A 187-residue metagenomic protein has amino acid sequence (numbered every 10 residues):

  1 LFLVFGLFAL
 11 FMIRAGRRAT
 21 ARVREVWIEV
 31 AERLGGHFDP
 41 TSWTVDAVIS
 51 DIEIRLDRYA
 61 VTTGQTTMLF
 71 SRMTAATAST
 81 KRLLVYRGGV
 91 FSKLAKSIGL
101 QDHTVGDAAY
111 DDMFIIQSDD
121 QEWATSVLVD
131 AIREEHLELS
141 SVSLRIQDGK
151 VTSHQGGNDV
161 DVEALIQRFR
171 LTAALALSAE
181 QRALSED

Functional and structural regions predicted by a protein language model:
L1-T20: Alpha-helical transmembrane spans
T20, R24-D187: Charged, low-complexity intrinsically disordered regions
